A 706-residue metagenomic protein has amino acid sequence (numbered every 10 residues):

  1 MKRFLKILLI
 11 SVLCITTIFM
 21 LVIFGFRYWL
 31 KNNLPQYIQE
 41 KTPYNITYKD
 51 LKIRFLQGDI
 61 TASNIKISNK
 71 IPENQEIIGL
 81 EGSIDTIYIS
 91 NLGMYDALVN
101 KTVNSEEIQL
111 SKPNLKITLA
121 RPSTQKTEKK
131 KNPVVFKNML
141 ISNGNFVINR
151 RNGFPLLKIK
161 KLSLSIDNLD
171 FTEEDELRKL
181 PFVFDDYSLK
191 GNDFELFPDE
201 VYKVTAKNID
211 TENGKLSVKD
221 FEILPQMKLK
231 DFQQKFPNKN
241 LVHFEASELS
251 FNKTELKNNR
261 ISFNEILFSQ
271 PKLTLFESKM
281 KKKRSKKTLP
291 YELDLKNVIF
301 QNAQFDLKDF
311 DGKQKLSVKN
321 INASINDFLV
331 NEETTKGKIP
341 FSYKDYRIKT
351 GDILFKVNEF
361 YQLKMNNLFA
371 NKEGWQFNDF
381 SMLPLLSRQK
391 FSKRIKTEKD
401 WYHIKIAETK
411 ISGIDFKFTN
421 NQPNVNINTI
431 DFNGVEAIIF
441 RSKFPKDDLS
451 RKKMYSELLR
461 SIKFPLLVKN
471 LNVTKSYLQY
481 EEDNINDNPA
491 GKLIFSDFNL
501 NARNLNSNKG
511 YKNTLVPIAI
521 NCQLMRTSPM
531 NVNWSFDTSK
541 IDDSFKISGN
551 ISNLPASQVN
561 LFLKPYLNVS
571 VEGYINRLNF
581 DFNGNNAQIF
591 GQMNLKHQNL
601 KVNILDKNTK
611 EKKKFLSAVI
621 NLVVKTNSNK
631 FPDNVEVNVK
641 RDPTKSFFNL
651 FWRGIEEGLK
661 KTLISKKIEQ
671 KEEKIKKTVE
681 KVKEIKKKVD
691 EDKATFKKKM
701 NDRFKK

Functional and structural regions predicted by a protein language model:
M1-P43, G153, K161: N-terminal type II signal-anchor transmembrane helix that functions as the membrane-insertion/stop-transfer segment
K2-S11, N533-S539, D543, G549-N550 (+2 more regions): Extended terminal
L30-E40, R121-K130, K282-Y291, D447-L449 (+1 more regions): Sec-dependent signal peptide cleavage junction
Y44-N45, K49-P122, K126-K160, D167-E222 (+5 more regions): Flexible beta-edge/linker motif
T127-N149, K286-F310, K349-I353, F416-T419 (+2 more regions): Solvent-exposed beta-strand/coil patches in large extracellular/periplasmic or lumenal scaffold regions
L164, K179-F182, K239, K282 (+11 more regions): Beta-propeller and related beta-repeat scaffolds in trafficking/envelope systems
I223, S269, M382, N433 (+3 more regions): Outer-membrane beta-barrel pore domains and translocons
L386-K390, S450-K452: Short, charged/polar, low-complexity loop and linker segments that flank or interrupt alpha-helical bundles
